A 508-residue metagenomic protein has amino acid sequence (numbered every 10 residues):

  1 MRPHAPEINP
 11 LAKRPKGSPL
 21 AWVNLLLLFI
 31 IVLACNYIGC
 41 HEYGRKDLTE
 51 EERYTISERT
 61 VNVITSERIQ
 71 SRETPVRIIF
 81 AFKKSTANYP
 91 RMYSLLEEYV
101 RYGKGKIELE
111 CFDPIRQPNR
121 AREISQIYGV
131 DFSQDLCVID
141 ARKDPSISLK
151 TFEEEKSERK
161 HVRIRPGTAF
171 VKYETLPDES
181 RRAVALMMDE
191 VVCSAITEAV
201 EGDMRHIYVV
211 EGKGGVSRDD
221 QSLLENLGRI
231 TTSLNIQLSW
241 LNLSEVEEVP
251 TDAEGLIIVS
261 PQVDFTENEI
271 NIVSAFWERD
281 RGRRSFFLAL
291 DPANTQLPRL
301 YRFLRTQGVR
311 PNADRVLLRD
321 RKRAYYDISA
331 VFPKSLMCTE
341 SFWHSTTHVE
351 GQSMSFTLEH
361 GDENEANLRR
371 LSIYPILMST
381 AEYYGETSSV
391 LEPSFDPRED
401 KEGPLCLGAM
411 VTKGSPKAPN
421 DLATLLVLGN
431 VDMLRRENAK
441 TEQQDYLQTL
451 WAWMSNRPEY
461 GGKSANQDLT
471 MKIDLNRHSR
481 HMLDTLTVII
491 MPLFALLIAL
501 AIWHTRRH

Functional and structural regions predicted by a protein language model:
R2-H508: Short, surface-exposed patches at the edges or C-terminal ends of soluble domains, predominantly
